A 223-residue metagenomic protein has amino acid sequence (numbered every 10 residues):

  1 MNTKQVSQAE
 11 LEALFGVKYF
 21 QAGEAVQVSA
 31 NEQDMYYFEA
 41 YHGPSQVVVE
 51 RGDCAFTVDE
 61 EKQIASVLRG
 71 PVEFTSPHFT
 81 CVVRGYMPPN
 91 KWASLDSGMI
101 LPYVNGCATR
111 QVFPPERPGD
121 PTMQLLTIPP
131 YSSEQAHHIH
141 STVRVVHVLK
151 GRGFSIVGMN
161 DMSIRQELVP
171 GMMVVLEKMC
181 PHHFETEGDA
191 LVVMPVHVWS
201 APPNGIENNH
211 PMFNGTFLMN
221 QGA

Functional and structural regions predicted by a protein language model:
M1-Q21, P77-V83: N-terminal intrinsically disordered, low-complexity, charge-rich
A9-Q46, I100-A136, T142: A short glycine-rich, His/Asp/Glu-containing loop-to-beta-strand
L11, V26-V28, F38, V49 (+5 more regions): Extended hydrophobic/Leu-rich segments
E32, R51-D53, E60-Q63, L68-P88 (+1 more regions): Ligand-binding loop in jelly-roll beta-barrel domains
Y36-E39, V48, C54-T57, I64-S66 (+6 more regions): Ordered hydrophobic segments in well-structured contexts
E39-G70, V145-P170, C180: A short beta-strand-loop-beta hairpin characteristic of the jelly-roll/cupin
P77-Q111, E187-A223: Double-stranded beta-helix
P115-M219: Structured core of small recognition/catalytic domains
